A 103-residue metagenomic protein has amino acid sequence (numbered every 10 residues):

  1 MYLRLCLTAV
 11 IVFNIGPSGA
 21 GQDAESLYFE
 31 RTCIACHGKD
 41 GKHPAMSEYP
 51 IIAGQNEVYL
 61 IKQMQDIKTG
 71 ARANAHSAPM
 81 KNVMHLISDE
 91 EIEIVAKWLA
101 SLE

Functional and structural regions predicted by a protein language model:
M1-T8: Sec-dependent signal peptide recognition, specifically the positively charged N-region followed immediately by
F13-F29, H43: Electrostatic cytochrome c docking/interface patches
E30-C33, Y49: Disulfide-stabilized extracellular ectodomain repeats and their linkers
T32-K39, V95, L99: The canonical Cys-X-X-Cys-His
A45-I51, K68-E103: Axial heme c-ligation environment in periplasmic c-type cytochrome domains
